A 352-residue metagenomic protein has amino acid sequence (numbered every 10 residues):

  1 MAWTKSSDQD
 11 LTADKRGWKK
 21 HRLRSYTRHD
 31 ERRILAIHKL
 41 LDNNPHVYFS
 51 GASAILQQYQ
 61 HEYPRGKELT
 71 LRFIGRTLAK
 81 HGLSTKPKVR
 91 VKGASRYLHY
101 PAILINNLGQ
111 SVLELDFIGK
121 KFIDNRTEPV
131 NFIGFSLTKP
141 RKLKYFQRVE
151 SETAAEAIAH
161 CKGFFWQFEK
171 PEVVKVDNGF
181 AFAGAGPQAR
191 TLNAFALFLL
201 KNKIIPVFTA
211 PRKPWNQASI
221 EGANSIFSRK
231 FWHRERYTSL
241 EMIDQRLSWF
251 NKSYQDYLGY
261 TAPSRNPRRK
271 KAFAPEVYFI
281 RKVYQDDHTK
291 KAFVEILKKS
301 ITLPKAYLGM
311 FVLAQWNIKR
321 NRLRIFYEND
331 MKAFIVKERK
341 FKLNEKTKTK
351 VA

Functional and structural regions predicted by a protein language model:
M1-K5: Double-stranded DNA-binding cores of transcription factors and transposases
D8-L115, K120, R269-K270: Basic, flexible linker segments flanking DNA-binding modules in nucleic acid-interacting mobile-element proteins
I34, I55, I74, D116 (+7 more regions): Mobile genetic element proteins and their domesticated derivatives, centered on retroelements and DNA transposons
R72, R76-G134, P140-L143, A155-G163 (+3 more regions): Mobile-element integrase/transposase regions, centering on the N-terminal DNA-binding/Zn-coordinating module
L137-K139, V149-T153, R339-K340: A short acidic/small-residue loop/turn micro-motif
V176-D177, A185-R229, I243, S248: RNase H-like two-metal-ion nuclease catalytic core shared by retroviral integrases and related mobile-element nucleases
F208-P211, K230-Q245, K299-K305: Short, solvent-exposed helix-loop connector elements
N251-A352: C-terminal, beta-rich DNA-binding module of retroviral/retroelements integrases
